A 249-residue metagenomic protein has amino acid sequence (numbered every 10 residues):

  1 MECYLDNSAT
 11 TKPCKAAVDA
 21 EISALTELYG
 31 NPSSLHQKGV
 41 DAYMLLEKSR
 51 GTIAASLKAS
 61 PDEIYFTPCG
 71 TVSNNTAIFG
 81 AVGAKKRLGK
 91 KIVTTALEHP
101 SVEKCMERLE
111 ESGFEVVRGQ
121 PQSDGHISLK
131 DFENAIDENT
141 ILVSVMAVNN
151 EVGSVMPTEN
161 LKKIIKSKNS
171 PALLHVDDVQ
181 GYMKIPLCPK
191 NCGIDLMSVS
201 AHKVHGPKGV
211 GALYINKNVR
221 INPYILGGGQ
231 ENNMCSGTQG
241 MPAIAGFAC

Functional and structural regions predicted by a protein language model:
M1-C249: Pyridoxal 5′-phosphate
